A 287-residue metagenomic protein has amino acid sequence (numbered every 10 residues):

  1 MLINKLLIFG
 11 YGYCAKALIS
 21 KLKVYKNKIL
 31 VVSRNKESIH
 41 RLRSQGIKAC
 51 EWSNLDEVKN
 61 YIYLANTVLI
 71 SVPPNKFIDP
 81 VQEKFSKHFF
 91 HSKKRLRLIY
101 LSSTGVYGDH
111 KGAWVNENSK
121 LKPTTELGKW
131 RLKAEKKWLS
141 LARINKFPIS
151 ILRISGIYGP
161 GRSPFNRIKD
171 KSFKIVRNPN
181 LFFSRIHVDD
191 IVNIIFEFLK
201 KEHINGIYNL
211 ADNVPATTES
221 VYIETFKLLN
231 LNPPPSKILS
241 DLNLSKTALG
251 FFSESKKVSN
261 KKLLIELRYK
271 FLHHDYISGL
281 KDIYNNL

Functional and structural regions predicted by a protein language model:
A15-K16: N-terminal Rossmann-fold NAD(P) dinucleotide-binding loop
W52-L55, G250-L287: C-terminal amphipathic/interface module of NAD(P)-dependent oxidoreductases and related NAD-binding regulators
Y63-Y100: NAD(P)-cofactor binding segment of oxidoreductase domains
K87-T124: Conserved Rossmann-fold NAD(P)-dependent oxidoreductase catalytic core, especially the SDR/UDP-sugar
K111-I151: Catalytic helix-loop patch of NAD(P)-dependent Rossmann-fold dehydrogenases
L132, N145-F147, I157-I168, E197-Y208 (+1 more regions): Glycine/proline-rich active-site loop of Rossmann-fold NAD(P)-dependent oxidoreductases
L139-F183: NAD(P)-dependent short-chain dehydrogenase/reductase
K201-A248: Mid/C-terminal beta-alpha module of Rossmann-like enzyme folds, strongest in SDR-family dehydrogenases/epimerases
